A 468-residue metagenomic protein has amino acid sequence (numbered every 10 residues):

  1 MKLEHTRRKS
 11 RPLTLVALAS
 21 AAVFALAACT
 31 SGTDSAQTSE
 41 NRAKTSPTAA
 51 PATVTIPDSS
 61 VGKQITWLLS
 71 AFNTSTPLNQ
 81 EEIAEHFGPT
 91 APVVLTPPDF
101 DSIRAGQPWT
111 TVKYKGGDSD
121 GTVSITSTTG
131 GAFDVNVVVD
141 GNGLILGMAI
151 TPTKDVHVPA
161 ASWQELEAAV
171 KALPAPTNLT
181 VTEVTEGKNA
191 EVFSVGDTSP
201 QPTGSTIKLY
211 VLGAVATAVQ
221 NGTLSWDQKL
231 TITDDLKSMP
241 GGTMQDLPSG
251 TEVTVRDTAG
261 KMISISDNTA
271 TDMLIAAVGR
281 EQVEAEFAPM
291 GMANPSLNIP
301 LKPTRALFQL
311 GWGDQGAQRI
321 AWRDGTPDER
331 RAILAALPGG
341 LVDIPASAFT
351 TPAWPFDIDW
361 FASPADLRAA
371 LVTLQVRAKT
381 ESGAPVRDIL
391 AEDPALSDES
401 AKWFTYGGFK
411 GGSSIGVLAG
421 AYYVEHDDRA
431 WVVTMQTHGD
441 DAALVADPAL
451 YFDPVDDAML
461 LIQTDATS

Functional and structural regions predicted by a protein language model:
L3-A17: Bacterial N-terminal signal peptides that target proteins for export
A25-A28: C-terminal motif of bacterial Sec signal peptides marking the signal peptidase cleavage site
T30-A50, N136-G141, P152-L173, S347-S468: Structured C-terminal helix/loop/strand segments within mature extracytoplasmic catalytic/sensor domains
V61-H86: Short acidic-aromatic low-complexity motifs
P77-D120: Short solvent-exposed beta->alpha transition segments
G121-T128, F409-G411: Short beta-strand segments that buttress and anchor functional surface loops
A160-K302, L307: Active-site-adjacent loops and short helices of periplasmic peptidoglycan-processing enzymes
D272-D366: Mid-domain, small-residue-enriched loop/turn segments at the edges of structured enzyme/sensor domains
